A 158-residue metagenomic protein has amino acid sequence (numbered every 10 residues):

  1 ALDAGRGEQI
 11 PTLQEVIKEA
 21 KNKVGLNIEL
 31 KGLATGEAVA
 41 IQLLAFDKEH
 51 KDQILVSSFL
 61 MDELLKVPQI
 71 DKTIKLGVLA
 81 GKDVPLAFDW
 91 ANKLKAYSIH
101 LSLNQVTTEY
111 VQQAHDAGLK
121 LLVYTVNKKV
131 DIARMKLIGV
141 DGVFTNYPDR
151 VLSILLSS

Functional and structural regions predicted by a protein language model:
A1-K82, L94-Y97, L101, H115-A117: Metal-dependent phosphodiesterase/phospholipase catalytic core, i.e., the His/Asp/Glu-rich active-site region
D3-Q9, G77-S158: C-terminal active-site rim and adjoining tail of enzyme catalytic domains
